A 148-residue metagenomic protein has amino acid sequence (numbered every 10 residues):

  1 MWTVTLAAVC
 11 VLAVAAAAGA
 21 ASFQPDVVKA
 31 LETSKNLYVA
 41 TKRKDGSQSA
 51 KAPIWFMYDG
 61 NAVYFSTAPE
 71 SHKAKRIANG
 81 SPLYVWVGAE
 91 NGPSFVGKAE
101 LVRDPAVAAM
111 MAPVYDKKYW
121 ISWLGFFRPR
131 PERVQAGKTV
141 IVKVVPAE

Functional and structural regions predicted by a protein language model:
V4-A15: Bacterial N-terminal signal peptides
A17-A20: Boundary at the C-terminal end of the N-terminal hydrophobic targeting segment
S22-E32, N36-L37: Short, basic/aromatic recognition patches
F23-V27, A52, M111: Hydrophobic alpha-helical segments typical of transmembrane helices and their membrane-interface/capping positions
P25-V27, K42-R43, F127-E132: Short, P/G- and charge-enriched loop/turn segments at secondary-structure junctions
K35-P69, L83-W86, S94-V96: Short beta-strand segments
Q48, E70-E148: Short, structured beta-strand-loop surface elements
